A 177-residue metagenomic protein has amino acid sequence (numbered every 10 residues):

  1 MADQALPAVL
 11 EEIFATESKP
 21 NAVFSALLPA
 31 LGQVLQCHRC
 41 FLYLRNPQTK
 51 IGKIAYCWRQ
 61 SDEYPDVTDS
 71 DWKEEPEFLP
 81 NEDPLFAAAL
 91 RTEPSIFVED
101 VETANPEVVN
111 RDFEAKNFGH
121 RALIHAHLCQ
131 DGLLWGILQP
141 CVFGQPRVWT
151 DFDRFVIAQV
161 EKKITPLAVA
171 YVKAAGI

Functional and structural regions predicted by a protein language model:
M1-S25, Q33, I54, A170-I177: Signal-transmission linkers at sensory-effector interfaces
E11-A15, L27-Q36, L42-N46, L90 (+1 more regions): Short regulatory alpha-helical segment in sensory/regulatory domains of signaling proteins that mediates
L42-E77: GAF sensory/regulatory domain recognition with acknowledged cross-activation on helical regulatory dimers
F86, L128-F143: Sensory-domain boundary capping and coupling elements
A87-I96, T103-P106: Soluble sensory domains of the PAS superfamily and closely related sensory modules
E99-A122: Signal-transducing coupling segments at domain and membrane junctions
R121-C129: A short, aliphatic-rich beta-strand micro-motif
C141-V160, L167-G176: Regulatory loop-to-helix N-cap segments in sensory/regulatory domains that couple ligand/signal detection
